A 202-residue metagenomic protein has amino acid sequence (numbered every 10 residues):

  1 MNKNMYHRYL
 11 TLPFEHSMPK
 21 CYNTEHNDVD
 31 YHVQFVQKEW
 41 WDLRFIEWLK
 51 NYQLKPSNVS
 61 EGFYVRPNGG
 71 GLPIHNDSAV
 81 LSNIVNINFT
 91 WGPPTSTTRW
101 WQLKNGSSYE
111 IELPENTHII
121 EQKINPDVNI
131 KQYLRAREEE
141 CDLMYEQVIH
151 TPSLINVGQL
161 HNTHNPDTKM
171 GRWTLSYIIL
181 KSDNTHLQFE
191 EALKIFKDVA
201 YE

Functional and structural regions predicted by a protein language model:
N2-N83: Signature of the catalytic double-stranded beta-helix
T11-F14, W91, Y177-K181: Short beta-strand-to-loop capping motifs
L43-N51, E115, Q132, E190-K194: Polar/charged alpha-helical tracts
F45, R99-Q102, L187-E190: Short, charged, solvent-exposed linker or helix-capping segments at domain edges/interfaces that act as flexible hinges
N51-S57, G92-T97, N184-T185: Secondary-structure boundary elements
N58-S60, N86-T90, R99-Q102, L154-N156 (+2 more regions): A structural signal for short, well-ordered beta-strand segments and their strand-loop junctions that often border
R66-V148: Catalytic core of non-heme Fe(II) oxygenases with the double-stranded beta-helix
I119-E202: Catalytic core of Fe(II)/2-oxoglutarate
